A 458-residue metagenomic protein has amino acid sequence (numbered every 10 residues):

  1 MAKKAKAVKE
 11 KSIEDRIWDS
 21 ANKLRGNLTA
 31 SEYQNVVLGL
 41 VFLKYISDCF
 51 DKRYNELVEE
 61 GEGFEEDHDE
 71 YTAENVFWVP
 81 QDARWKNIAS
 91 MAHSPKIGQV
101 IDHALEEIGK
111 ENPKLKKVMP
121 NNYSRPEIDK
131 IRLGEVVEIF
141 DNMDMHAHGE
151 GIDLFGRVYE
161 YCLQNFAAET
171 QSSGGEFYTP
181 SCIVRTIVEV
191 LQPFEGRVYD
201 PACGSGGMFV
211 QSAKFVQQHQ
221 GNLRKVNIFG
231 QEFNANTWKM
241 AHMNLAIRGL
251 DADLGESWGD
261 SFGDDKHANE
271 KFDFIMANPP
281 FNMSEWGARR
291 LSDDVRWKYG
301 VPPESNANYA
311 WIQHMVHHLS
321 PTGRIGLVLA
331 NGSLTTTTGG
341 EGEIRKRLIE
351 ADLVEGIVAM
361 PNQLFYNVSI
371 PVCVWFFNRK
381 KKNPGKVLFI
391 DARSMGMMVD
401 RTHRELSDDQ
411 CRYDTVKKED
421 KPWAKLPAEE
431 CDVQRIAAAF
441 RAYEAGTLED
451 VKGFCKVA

Functional and structural regions predicted by a protein language model:
M1-F194, D253-K266, A359-N362, P384-R393 (+2 more regions): Non-catalytic, mostly N-terminal accessory regions of nucleic-acid modification and defense proteins
A2-K4, V8, D265, N269-A458: A conserved structural/catalytic subdomain of Rossmann-like adenosyl-cofactor enzymes
V8, S12-D19, V37, V41 (+14 more regions): Generic recognition of stable, solvent-exposed alpha-helical segments in well-folded globular domains
W18, F50, W85, L105 (+7 more regions): Tryptophan-centered motif/residue detector
K23, M143, Y161, N165 (+8 more regions): Conserved, well-folded catalytic cores of nucleic-acid-processing and energy-transducing macromolecular machines
K44-L57, F166, V216, Q220 (+4 more regions): A generic secondary-structure signal for well-formed alpha-helical elements
S173-A277, N282-W286, L291-K298, L329-G332 (+2 more regions): Conserved S-adenosyl-L-methionine
